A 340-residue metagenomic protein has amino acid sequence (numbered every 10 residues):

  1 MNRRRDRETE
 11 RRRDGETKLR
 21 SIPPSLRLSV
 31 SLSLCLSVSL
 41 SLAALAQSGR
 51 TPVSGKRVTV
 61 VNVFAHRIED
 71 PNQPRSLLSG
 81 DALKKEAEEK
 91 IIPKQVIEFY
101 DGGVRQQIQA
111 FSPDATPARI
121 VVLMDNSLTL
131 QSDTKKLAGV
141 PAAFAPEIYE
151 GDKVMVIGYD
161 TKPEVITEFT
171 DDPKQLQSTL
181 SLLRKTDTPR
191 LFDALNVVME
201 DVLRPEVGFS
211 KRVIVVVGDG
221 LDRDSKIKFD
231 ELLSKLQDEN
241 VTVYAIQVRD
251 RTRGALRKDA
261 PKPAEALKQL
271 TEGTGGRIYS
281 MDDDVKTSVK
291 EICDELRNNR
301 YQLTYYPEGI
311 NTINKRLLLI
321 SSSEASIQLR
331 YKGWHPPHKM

Functional and structural regions predicted by a protein language model:
M1-R5, Q47: N-terminal acidic, proline/glycine-rich, low-complexity intrinsically disordered segments
R4-E16, I22-L42, L83-K84: Intrinsically disordered, low-complexity proline-rich regions
A46-M340: Scaffold/interface architecture of coatomer-like assemblies
